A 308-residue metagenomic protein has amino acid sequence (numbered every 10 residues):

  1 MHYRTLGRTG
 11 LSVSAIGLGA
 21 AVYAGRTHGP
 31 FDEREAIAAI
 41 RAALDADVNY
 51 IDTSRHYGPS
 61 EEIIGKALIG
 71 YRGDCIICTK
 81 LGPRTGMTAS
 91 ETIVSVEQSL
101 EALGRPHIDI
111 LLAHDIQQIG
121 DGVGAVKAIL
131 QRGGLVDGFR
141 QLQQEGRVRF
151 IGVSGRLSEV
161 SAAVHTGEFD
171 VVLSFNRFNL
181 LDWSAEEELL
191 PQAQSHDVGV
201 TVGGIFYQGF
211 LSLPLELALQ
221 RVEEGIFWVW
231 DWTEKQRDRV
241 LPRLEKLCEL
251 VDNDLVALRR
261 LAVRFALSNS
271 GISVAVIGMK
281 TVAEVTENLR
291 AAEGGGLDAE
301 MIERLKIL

Functional and structural regions predicted by a protein language model:
M1-C75: N-terminal binding-site loop/beta-alpha segment at the start of enzyme catalytic domains that lines or forms
L6, L18, A36, A43 (+11 more regions): Conserved, mostly hydrophobic/aromatic
R8-G10, G65-G73, L100-P106, V164-G167 (+1 more regions): Acidic (Asp/Glu)-rich catalytic clusters
V13-G17, N49-Y50, H56, D74-K80 (+5 more regions): Structural preference for beta-strand elements that scaffold enzyme active sites
G29-A43, T88-L103, G155-A163, A262: Short, acidic/polar
E61-T79, R132-E145: Alpha-helix-loop-beta-strand connector modules within alpha/beta enzyme cores
L100-A125: Active-site groove signature of glycoside hydrolases
I116-L308: Beta/alpha (TIM)-barrel catalytic core signal, keyed to glycine-rich beta->alpha loops juxtaposed to Asp/Glu that bind
